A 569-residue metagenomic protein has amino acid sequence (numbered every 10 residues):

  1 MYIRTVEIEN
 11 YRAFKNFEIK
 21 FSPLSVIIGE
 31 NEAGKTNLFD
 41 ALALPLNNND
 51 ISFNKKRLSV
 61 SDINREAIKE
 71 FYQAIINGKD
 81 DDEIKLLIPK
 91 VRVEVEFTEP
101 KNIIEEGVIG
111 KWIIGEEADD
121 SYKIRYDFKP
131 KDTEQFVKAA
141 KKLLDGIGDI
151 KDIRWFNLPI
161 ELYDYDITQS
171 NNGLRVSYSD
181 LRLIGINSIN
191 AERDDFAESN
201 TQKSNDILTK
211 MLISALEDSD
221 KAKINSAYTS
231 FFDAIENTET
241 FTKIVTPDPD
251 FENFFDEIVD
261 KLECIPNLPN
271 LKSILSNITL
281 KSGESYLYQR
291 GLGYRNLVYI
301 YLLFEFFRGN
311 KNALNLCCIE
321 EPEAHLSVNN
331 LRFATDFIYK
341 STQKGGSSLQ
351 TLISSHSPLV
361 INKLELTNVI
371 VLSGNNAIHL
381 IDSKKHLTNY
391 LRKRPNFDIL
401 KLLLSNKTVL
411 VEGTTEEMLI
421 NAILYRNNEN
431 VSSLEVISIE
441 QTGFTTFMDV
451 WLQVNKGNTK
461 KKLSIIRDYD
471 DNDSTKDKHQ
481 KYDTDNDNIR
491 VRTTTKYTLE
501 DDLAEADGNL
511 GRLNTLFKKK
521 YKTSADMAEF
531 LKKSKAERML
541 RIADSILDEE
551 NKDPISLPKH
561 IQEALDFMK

Functional and structural regions predicted by a protein language model:
M1-N47, S273-L275, T279-K401, I555-K569: Switch/communication elements of ASCE P-loop NTPase nucleotide-binding domains
M1-V26, E30, L42-K85, R92-P100: Extreme N-terminal "head/tail" segments of very large remodeling/mechanoenzyme assemblies
I19, I84-I88, E117-D119, S179-R182 (+5 more regions): Conserved catalytic network of the ASCE P-loop NTPase/AAA+ motor domain
R57-M211, D218-K223, D485: Glycine-rich phosphate-binding loops of NTPases
F97, F128-P130, N190-R193, S282 (+3 more regions): Flexible glycine-/small-residue-rich
I103-E106, F136, A197-N200, Q289-R290 (+4 more regions): Short helix/loop capping segments that flank catalytic or ligand/cofactor-binding pockets
D195-L316, S474: Extended helical coiled-coil dimerization/tether regions that scaffold and oligomerize large DNA-maintenance assemblies
I361-K569: Acidic, divalent-metal-binding catalytic cores of TOPRIM and closely related two-metal-ion phosphodiester/pyrophosphate
